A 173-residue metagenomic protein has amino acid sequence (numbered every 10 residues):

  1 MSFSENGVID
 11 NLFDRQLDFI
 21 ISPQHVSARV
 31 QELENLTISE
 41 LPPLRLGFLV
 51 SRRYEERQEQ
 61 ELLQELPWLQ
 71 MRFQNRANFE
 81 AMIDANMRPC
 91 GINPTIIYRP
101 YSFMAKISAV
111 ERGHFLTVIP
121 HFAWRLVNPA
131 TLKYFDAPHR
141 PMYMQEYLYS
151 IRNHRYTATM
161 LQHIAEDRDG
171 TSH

Functional and structural regions predicted by a protein language model:
M1-R29: Central regulatory/effector-binding core of bacterial HTH transcription factors
M1-S4, I92-S102: Short beta-strand-to-loop elements that line the ligand-binding cleft of bilobed periplasmic-binding protein-like
N11-F13, I107-G113, L148: Hydrophobic residues within well-ordered alpha-helices
P23, Q64-C90, T157-A158: Secondary-structure junction motif
P23-L33, F103-F135: A ligand-binding cleft/hinge motif common to bilobed small-molecule-binding domains
E32-F73: Flexible hinge/capping segments at coil-to-helix
N35-L44, H121, P129-Q145: Short beta-strand->loop
K133-H173: A late-sequence structural motif
